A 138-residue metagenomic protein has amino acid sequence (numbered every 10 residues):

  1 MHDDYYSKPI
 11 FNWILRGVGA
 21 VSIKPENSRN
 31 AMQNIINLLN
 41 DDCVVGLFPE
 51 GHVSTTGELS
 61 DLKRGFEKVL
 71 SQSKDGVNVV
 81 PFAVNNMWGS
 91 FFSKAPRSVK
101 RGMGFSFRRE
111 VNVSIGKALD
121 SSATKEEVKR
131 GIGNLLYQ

Functional and structural regions predicted by a protein language model:
M1-N27: Catalytic core of membrane glycerolipid acyltransferases/transacylases, capturing the structured, soluble-facing
H2-D3, E50, F82-V84: Cofactor-binding loop segments of dinucleotide-utilizing enzymes, especially the Rossmann-like FAD- and NAD(P)+-binding
I14, N37, K68-Q72: Hydrophobic/aromatic ligand-binding patch that stacks against planar heteroaromatic rings of cofactors or nucleotides
V21-E26, N30-V45: Helix-adjacent hinge/juxtasegments
L38-E67: Catalytic-site beta-strand/loop segments enriched in glycine and acidic/polar residues
G57-E126: A cross-family acyltransferase "interaction/gating" segment
R130-Q138: Charged phosphate-binding loop/patch that engages nucleotide di/tri-phosphates or the phosphate backbone of nucleic
